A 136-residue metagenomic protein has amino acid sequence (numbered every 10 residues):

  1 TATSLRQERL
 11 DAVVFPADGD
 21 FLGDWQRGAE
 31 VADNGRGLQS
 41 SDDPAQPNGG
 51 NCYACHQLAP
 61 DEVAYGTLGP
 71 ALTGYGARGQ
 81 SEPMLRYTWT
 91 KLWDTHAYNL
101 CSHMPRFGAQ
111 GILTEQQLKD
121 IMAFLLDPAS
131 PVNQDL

Functional and structural regions predicted by a protein language model:
T1-L38, K91, F124-L136: Post-cleavage N-terminal segment of exported redox proteins
L22-R27, Y53-A54, L58-L126: Extracytoplasmic electron-transfer domains, predominantly the class I c-type cytochrome c fold
L38-S41, D61-Y65, P131: Secretory-pathway/luminal and periplasmic proteins that interact with or process carbohydrate-rich
S41-G50: Local sequence-structure signature of Cys/Sec-based thiol-disulfide redox active-site neighborhoods
P44, G76, N133-Q134: Alpha-helix boundary/interfacial micro-motifs
